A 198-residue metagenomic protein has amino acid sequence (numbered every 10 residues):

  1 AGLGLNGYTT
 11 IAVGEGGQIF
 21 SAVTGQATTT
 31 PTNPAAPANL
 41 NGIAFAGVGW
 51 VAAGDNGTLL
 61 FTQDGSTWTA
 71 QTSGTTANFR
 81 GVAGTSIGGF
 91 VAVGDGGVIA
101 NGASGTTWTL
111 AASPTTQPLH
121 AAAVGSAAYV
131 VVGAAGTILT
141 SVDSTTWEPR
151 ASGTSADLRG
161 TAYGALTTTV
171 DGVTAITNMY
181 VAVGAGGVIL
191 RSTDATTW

Functional and structural regions predicted by a protein language model:
A1-W198: Residue-level hotspots at or immediately adjacent to binding/recognition sites across diverse folds
